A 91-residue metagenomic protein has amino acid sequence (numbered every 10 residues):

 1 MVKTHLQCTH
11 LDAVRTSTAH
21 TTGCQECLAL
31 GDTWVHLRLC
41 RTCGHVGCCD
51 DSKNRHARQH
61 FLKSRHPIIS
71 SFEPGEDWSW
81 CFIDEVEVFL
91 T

Functional and structural regions predicted by a protein language model:
K3-A13, T18-G23, L30, V46-T91: Cys/His-rich, Zn2+-coordinating zinc-finger modules
D32-R41: Canonical RING-type zinc finger of E3 ubiquitin-protein ligases
